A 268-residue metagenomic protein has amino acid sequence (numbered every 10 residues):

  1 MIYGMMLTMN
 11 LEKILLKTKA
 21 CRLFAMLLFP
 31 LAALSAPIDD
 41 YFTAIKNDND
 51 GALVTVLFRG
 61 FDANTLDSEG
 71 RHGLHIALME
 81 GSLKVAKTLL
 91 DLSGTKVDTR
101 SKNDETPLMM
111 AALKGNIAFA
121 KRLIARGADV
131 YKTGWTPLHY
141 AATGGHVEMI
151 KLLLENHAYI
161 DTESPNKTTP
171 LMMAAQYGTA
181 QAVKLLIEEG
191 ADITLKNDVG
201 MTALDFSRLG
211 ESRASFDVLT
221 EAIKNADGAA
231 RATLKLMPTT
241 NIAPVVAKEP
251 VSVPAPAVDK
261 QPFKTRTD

Functional and structural regions predicted by a protein language model:
R22-A32: Bacterial N-terminal signal peptides
S35-D40, N156, E189, M201 (+1 more regions): Ankyrin-repeat-protein effector appendages
A36-I76: N-terminal segments that cap or nucleate solenoid repeat domains
T43-D48, I76-S82, M110-N116, Y140-H146 (+2 more regions): Ankyrin repeat A-helix N-terminal signature
N49-L57, S82-D91, N116-I124, H146-E155 (+2 more regions): Ankyrin repeat structural motif
A63, K96-V97, V130, I160 (+1 more regions): Ankyrin-repeat inter-repeat connecting loop/turn
D67, S101, Y131-G134, S164 (+1 more regions): Ankyrin repeat boundary/linker residues
